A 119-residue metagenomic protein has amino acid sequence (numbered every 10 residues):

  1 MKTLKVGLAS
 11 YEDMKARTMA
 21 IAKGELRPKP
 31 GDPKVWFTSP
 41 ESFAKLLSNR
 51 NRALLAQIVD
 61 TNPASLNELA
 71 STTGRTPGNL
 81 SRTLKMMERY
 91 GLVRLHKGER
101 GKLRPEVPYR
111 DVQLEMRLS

Functional and structural regions predicted by a protein language model:
M1-G24: General nucleic-acid-binding
R27-R52: Short alpha-helical segments that sit at the start of domains
A44-S48, S65, H96-S119: Short, cationic-aromatic polyanion-contact patches
L46, A56-T61: Short amphipathic alpha-helical elements of helix-turn-helix/winged-helix folds
E68-T72, M87: A short acidic, leucine-rich amphipathic alpha-helix
G91: Glycine-centered, phosphate/nucleic-acid-interacting loop/turn motifs that mediate DNA/RNA or nucleotide
